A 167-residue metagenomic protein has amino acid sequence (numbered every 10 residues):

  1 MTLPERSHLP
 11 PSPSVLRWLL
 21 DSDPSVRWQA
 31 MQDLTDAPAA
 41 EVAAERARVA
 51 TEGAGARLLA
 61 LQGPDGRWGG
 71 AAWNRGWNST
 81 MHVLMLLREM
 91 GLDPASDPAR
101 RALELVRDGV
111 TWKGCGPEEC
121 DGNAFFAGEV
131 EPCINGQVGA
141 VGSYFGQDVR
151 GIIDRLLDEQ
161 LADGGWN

Functional and structural regions predicted by a protein language model:
M1-N167: Preference for long, amphipathic alpha-helical scaffolds in soluble/luminal domains and all-alpha bundles
